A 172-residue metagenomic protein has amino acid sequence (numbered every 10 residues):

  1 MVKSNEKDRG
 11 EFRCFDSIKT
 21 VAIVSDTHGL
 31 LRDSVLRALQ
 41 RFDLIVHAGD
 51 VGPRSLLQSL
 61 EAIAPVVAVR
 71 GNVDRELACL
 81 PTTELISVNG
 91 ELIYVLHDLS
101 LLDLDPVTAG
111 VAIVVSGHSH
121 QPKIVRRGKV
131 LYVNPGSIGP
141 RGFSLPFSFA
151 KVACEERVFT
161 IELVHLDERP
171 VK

Functional and structural regions predicted by a protein language model:
V2-T20, L85-N89, V133-K172: Binuclear metal-dependent phosphoesterase catalytic core
V2-V88: Core catalytic region of metal-dependent phosphoesterases/phosphodiesterases, especially metallo-beta-lactamase-like
V24, D98, V164-L166: Generic beta-structure capping elements
D26, D50, G71, H97 (+2 more regions): Active-site glycine-centered loops adjacent to acidic/histidine catalytic or metal-binding residues that shape
L36-A38, P81, T108-G110, L145-A150 (+1 more regions): Surface-exposed beta-strand edges and their flanking turn/coil or helix-capping segments
V67, L92, L99-V158: Conserved beta-sheet core of the metallophosphoesterase superfamily
C79-S100, E168: Metallo-beta-lactamase
